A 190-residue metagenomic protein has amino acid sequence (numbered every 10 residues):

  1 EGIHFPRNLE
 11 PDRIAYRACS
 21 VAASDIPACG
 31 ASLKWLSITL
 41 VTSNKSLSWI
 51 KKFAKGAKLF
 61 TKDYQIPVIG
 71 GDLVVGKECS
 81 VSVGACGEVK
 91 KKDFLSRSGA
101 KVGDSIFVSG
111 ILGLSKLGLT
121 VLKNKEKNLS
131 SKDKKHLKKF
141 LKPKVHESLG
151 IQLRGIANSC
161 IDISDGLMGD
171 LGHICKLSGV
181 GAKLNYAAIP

Functional and structural regions predicted by a protein language model:
E1-P190: Helix-biased detector of long, well-ordered alpha-helical tracts
